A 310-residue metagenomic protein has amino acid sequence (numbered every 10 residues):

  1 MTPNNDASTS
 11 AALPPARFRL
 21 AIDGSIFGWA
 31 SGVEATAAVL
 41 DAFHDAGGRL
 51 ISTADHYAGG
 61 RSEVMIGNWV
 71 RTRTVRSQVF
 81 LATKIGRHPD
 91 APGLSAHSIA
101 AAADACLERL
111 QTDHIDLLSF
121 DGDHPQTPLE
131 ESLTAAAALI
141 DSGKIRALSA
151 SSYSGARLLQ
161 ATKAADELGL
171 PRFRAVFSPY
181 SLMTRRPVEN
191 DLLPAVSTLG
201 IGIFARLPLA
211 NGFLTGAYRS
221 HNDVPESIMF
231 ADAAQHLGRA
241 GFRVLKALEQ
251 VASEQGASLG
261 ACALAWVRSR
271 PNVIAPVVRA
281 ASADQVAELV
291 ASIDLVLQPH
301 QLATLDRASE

Functional and structural regions predicted by a protein language model:
M1-V79: N-terminal binding-site loop/beta-alpha segment at the start of enzyme catalytic domains that lines or forms
F18-D23, I51-T53, L81-T83, I115-F120 (+4 more regions): Hydrophobic faces of well-ordered beta-strands that scaffold small-molecule active sites in alpha/beta enzyme cores
D23-E34, I85-H97, D121-T127: Active-site mouth loops of central-metabolism enzymes
S31-F43, L94-L110, L158-K163: Short, acidic/polar
A46, R109-L110, G143, L199: Structural motif
R73, D104-D113, G256: Phosphate/pyrophosphate-binding loops at sites that engage ATP/ADP/AMP, CoA/4′-phosphopantetheine, polyphosphate
L107-P128: Active-site groove signature of glycoside hydrolases
T127-E310: Beta/alpha (TIM)-barrel catalytic core signal, keyed to glycine-rich beta->alpha loops juxtaposed to Asp/Glu that bind
